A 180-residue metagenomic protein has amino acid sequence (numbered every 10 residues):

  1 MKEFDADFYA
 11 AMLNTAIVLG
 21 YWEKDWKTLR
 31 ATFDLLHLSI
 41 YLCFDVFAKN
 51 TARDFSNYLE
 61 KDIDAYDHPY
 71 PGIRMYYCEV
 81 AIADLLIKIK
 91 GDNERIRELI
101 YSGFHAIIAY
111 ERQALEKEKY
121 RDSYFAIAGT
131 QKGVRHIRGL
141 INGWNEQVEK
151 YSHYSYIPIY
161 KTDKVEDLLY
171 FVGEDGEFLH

Functional and structural regions predicted by a protein language model:
M1-F55, A81, D92: Short helix/loop segments within enzyme catalytic domains that coordinate or immediately flank catalytic cofactors
K27, F55-H180: Non-catalytic terminal regions of proteins
